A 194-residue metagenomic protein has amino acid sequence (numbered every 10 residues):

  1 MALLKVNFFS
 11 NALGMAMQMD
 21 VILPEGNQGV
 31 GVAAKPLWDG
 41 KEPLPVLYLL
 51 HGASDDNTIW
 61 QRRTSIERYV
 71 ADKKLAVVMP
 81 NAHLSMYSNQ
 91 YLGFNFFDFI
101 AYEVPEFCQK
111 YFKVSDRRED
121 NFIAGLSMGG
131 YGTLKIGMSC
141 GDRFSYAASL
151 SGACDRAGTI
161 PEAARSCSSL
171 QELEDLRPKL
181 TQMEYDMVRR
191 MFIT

Functional and structural regions predicted by a protein language model:
M1-T194: Non-catalytic cap/lid and distal C-terminal segments of serine-dependent acyl enzymes
